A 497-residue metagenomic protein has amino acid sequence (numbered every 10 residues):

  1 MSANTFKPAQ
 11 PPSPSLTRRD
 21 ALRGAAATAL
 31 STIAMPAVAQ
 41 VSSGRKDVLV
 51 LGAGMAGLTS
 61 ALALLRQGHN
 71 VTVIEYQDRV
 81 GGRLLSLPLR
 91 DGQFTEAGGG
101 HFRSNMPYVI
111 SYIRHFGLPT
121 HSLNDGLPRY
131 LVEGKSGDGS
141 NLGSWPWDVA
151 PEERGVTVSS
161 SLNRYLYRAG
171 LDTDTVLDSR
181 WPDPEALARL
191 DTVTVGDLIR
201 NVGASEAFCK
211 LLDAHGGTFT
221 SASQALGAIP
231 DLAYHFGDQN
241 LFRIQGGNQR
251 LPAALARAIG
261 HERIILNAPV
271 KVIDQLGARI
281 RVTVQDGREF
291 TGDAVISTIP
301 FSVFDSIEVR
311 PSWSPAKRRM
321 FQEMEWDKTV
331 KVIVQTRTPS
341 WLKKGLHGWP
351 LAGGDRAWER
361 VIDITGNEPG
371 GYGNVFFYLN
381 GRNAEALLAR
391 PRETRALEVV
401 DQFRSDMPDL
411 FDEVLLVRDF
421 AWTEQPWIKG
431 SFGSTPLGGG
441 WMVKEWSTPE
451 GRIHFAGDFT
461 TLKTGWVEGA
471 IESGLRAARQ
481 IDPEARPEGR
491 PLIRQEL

Functional and structural regions predicted by a protein language model:
A3-L497: FAD-dinucleotide binding site
